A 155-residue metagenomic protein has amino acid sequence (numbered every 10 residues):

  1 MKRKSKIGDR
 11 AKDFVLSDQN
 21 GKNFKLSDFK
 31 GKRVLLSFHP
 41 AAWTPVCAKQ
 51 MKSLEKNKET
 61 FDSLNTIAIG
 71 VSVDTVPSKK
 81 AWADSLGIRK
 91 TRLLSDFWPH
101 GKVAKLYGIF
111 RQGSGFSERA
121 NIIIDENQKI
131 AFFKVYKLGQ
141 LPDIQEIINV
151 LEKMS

Functional and structural regions predicted by a protein language model:
M1-S155: Chalcogenol-based redox active-site neighborhoods
